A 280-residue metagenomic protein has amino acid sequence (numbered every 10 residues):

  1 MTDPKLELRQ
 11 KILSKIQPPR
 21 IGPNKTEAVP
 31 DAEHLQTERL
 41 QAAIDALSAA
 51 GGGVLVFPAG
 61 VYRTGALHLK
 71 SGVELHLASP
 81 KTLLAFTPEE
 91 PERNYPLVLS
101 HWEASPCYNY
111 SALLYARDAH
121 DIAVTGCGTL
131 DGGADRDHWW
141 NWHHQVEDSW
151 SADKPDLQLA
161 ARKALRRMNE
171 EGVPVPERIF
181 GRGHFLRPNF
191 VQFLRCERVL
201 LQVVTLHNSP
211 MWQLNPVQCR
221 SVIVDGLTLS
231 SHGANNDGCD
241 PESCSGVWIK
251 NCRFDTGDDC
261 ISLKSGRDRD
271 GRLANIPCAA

Functional and structural regions predicted by a protein language model:
M1-A280: Extracellular/periplasmic carbohydrate-active domains that bind, remodel, or depolymerize complex polysaccharides
